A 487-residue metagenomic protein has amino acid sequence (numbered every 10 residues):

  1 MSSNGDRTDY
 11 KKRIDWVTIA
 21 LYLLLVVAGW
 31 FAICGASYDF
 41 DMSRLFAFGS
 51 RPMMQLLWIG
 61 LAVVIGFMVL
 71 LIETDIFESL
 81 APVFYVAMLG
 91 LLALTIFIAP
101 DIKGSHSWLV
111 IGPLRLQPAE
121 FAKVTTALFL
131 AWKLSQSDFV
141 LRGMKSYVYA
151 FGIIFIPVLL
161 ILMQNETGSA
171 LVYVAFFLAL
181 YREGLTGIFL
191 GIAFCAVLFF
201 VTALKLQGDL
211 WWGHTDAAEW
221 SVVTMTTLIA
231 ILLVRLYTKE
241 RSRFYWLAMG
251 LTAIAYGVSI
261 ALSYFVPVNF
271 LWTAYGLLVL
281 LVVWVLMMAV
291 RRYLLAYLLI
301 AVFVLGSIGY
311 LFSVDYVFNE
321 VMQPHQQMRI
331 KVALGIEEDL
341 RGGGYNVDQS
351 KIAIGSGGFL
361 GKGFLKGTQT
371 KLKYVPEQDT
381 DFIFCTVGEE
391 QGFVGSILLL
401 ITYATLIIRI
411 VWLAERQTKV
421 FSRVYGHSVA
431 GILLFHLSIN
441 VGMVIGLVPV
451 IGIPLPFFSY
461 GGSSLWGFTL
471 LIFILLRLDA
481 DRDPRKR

Functional and structural regions predicted by a protein language model:
M1-T8, A230-R235, W246-V258, N440-R487: A juxtamembrane structural motif centered on a specific transmembrane helix
D6-Y22, P52: N-terminal membrane topogenic signal
Y10-K11, Y147, L372-V375, Q417-T418: Helix-boundary and loop/linker segments of multi-pass membrane transporters
L21-G35, D39-R341, C385-M443, L470 (+1 more regions): Hydrophobic alpha-helical transmembrane segments of multi-pass inner membrane proteins, especially in bacterial systems
P113-A122, Q164-N165, G358, V450-T469: Glycine/serine-rich anion-binding loops at beta->alpha junctions that coordinate negatively charged ligand groups
E166-L171, K362-G367, Q378-T380, I451 (+2 more regions): Transmembrane helix boundary and interhelical junction motifs in multipass membrane proteins
R329-I383, Q391-G395: TM-adjacent membrane-interface loops and short helices in multi-pass inner/ER membrane proteins
S356, V420-Y425, A480-K486: Membrane-interacting alpha-helical segments
